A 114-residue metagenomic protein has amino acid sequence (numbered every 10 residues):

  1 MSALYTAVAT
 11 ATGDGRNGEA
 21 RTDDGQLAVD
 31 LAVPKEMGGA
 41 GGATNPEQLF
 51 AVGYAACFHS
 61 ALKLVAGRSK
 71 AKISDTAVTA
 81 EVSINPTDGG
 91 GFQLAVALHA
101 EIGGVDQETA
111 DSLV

Functional and structural regions predicted by a protein language model:
M1-V52, H59-V114: Extended beta-strand/beta-hairpin segments
